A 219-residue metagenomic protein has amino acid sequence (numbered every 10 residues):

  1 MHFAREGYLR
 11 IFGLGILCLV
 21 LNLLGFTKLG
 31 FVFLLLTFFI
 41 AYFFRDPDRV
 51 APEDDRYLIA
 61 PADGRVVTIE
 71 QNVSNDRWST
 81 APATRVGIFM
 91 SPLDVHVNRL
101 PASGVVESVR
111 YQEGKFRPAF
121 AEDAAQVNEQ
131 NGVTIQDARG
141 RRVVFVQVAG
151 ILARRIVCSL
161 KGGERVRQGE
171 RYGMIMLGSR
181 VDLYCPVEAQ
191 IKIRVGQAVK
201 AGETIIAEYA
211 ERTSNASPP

Functional and structural regions predicted by a protein language model:
M1-P219: Contiguous, well-folded functional domains in the mature portion of proteins
